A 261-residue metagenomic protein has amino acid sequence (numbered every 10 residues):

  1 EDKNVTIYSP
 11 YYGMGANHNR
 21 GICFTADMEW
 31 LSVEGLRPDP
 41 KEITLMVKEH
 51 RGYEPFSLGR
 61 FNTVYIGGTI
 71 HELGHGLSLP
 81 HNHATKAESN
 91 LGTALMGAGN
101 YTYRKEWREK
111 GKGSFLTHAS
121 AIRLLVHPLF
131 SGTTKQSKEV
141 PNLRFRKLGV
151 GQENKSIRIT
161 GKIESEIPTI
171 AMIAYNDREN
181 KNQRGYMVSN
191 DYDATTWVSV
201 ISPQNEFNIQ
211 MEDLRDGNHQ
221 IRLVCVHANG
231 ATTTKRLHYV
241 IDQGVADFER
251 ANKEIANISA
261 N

Functional and structural regions predicted by a protein language model:
E1-L77, H81-H83: Active-site-proximal segment of zinc-dependent metalloprotease catalytic domains
I7, G185, D191, H238-V240: Intrinsically disordered, low-complexity N-terminal regions enriched in serine/proline/glycine with scattered basic
I7-P10, E166, A260: Compositionally biased regions
D27, D39, H118, D193 (+4 more regions): Serine/threonine-rich low-complexity intrinsically disordered regions
M28-W30, E34, N180, V188-N190 (+3 more regions): Extended interaction regions within the primary functional domain
P40-E42, G113, H238: General N-terminal targeting signals
G52-T63, N82-C225, N229-T232, I255: Replace "(M1/M4/M9/M12/WLM)" with "(e.g., M1/M4/M8/M9/M12/M26/WLM)" and add "not limited to" to clarify scope
N229-N261: Short beta-strand elements
